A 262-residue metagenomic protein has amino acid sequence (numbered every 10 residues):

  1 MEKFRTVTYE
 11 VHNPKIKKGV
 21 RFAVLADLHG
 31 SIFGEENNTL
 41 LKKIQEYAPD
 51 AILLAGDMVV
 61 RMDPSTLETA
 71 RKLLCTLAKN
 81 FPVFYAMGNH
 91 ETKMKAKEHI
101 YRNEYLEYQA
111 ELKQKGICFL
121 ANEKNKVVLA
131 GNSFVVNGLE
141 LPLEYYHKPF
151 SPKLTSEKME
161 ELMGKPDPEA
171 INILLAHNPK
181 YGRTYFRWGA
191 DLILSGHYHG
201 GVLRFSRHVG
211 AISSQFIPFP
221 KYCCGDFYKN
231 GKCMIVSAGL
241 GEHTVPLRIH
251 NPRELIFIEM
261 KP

Functional and structural regions predicted by a protein language model:
M1-I16: N-terminal membrane-anchoring alpha-helices
K15, L28-G30, E91-L192, C223-P262: Conserved catalytic scaffold of divalent metal-dependent phosphoesterases
I16-L41: Short extracytoplasmic
R21-V24, I52-L54, Y85, L174 (+1 more regions): Residue-level marker for buried hydrophobic side chains located in beta-strands that build the well-ordered beta-sheet
D27, G56-D57, G88, H177 (+1 more regions): Active-site glycine-centered loops adjacent to acidic/histidine catalytic or metal-binding residues that shape
E36-V128: Core catalytic region of metal-dependent phosphoesterases/phosphodiesterases, especially metallo-beta-lactamase-like
D191-H199: Short hydrophobic/aromatic-enriched beta-strand-loop microsegments
F205-P220: Short, surface-exposed loop/helix-turn segments at secondary-structure junctions that function as lids/hinges flanking
